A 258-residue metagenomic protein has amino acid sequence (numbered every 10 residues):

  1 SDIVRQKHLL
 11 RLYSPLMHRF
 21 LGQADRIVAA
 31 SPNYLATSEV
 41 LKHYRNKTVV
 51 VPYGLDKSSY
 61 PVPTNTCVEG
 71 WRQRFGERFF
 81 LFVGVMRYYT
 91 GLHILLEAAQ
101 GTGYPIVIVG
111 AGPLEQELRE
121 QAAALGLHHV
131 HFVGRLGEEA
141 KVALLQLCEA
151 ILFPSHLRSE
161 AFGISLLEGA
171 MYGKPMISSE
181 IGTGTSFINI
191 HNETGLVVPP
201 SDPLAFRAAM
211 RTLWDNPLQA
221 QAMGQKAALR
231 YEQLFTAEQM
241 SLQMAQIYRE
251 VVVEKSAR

Functional and structural regions predicted by a protein language model:
S1-L10: A short, histidine- and acid-enriched strand-loop-helix "catalytic/donor-clamping" loop that lines the nucleotide-sugar
G22-Y60: A short, active-site helix/loop in glycosyltransferases that binds the activated sugar's phosphate group
D25, F80, Q146-A161, K174: Acidic donor-binding loop of glycosyltransferase active sites
R78-G101, P113-R119, L204, L242: A conserved mid-protein helix/loop that constitutes part of the nucleotide-sugar donor-binding site
Q116-E139: Nucleotide-activated donor-binding/catalytic signature segment of Leloir-type glycosyltransferases, i.e., the conserved
M171, P175-S179: Short hydrophobic beta-strand element within catalytic cores of glycosyltransferases and related nucleotide-activated
H191-P203, M210-L218: Conserved acidic donor-binding segment of nucleotide-sugar-dependent glycosyltransferases
A205, T212, Q219-L234, Q243-Q246 (+1 more regions): A short, well-ordered alpha-helix in the C-terminal region of glycosyltransferases
